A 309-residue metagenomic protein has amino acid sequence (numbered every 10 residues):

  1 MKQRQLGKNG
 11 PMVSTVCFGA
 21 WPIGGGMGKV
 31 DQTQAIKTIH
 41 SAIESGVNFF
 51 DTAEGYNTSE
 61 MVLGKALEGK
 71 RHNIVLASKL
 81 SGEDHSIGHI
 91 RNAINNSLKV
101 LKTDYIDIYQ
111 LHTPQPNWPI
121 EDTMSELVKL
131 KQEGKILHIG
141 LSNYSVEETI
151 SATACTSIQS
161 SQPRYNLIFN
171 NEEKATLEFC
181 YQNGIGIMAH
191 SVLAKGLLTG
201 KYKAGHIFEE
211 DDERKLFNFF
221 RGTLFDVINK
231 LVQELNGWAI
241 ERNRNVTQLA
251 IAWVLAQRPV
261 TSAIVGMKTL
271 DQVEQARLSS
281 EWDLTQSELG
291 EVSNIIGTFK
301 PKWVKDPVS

Functional and structural regions predicted by a protein language model:
M1-I74: N-terminal binding-site loop/beta-alpha segment at the start of enzyme catalytic domains that lines or forms
G7-G10, G64-H72, N95-K102, K131 (+1 more regions): Acidic (Asp/Glu)-rich catalytic clusters
W21-Q32, K79-G88, Q115-W118: Active-site mouth loops of central-metabolism enzymes
K29-A42, S86-L101, S145-I150: Short, acidic/polar
D51-T52, L76-S78, L141, I187-A189: Hydrophobic residues in well-ordered beta-strands that form the structural core
N73-H85, I108-L111: A short, structured active-site edge motif that brings together acidic residues
L98-P119: Active-site groove signature of glycoside hydrolases
P114, W118-N294, F299, V308: Beta/alpha (TIM)-barrel catalytic core signal, keyed to glycine-rich beta->alpha loops juxtaposed to Asp/Glu that bind
